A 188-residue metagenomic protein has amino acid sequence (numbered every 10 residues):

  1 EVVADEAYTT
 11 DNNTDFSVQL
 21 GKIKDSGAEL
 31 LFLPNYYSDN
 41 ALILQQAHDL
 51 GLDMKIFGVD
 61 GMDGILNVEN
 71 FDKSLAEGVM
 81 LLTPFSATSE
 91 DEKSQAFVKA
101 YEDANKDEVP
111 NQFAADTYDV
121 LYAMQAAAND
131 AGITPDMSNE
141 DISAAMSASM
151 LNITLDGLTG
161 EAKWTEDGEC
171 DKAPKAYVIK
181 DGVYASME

Functional and structural regions predicted by a protein language model:
E1-E188: Extracytosolic ligand-binding ectodomains
